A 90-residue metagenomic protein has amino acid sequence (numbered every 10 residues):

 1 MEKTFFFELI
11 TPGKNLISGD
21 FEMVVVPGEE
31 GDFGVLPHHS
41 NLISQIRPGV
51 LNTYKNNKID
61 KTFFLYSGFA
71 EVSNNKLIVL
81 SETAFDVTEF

Functional and structural regions predicted by a protein language model:
M1-F5: N-terminal helix initiation/capping motif
F6-F90: Compact, glycine-rich, soluble single-domain proteins
